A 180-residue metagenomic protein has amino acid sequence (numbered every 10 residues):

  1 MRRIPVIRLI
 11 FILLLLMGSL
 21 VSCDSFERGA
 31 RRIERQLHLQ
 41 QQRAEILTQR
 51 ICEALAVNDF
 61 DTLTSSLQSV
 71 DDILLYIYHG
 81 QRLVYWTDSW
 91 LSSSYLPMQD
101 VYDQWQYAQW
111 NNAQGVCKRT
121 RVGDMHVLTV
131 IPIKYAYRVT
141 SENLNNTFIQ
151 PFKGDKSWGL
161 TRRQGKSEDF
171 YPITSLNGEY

Functional and structural regions predicted by a protein language model:
R2, V6-R8, I12, G18-Y180: N-terminal sensory and localization modules of signal-transduction and trafficking proteins
